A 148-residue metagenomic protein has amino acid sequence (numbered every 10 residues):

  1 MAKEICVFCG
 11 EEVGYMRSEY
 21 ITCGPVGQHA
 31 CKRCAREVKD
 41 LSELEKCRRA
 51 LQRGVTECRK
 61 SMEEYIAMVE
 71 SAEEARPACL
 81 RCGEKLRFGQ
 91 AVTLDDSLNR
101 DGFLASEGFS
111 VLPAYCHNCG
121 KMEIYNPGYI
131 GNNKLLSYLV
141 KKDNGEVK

Functional and structural regions predicted by a protein language model:
K3, Q28, E73-R76, P113: Residues immediately within or flanking Cys/His clusters that coordinate Zn2+ in small zinc-binding modules
C6-C9, C31-C34, C79-C82, C116: Short cysteine-rich clusters marking metal-coordination/redox-active sites
E12-S18, G54-M68, D96-F103: Short Cys/His-rich Zn2+-coordinating modules
Y15-M16, D40-L41, K85-G89, Y125-G128: Short, non-ligating residues that shape and space the ligands of small metal-coordination modules and catalytic
R17-Q28, D95-P113: Short linker/helix segments within small regulatory modules
K32-Q52, A105-I130: Short metal-binding segments enriched for Cys and/or His
D40-A78: N-terminal trafficking/processing presequences and adjacent post-cleavage segments of proteins routed to secretion
P127-K148: A short, surface-exposed interaction/processing loop segment used at functional sites
